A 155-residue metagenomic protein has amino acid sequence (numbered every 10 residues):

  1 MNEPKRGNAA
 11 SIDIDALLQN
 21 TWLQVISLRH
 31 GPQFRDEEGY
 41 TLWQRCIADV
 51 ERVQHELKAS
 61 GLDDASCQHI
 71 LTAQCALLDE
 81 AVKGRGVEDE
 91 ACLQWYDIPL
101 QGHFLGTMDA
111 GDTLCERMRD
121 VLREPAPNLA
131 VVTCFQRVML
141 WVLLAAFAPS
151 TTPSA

Functional and structural regions predicted by a protein language model:
N2-A81: Non-catalytic, solvent-exposed interaction/assembly segments
L77-S150: Membrane-proximal low-complexity regions enriched in glycine and acidic/polar residues
P153-A155: Juxtamembrane amphipathic/hinge helix adjacent to a transmembrane helix
